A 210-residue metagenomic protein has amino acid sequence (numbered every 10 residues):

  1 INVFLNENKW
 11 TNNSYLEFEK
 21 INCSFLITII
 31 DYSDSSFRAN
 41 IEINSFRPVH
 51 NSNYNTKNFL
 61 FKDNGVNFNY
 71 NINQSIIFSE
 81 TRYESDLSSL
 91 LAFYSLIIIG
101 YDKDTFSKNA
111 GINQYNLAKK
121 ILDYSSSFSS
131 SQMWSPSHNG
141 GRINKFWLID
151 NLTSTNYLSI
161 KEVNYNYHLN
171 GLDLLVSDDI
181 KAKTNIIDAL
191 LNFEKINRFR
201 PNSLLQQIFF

Functional and structural regions predicted by a protein language model:
N2-N51: Start-of-domain marker
V3, E17-E19, N67, N71-S75 (+1 more regions): Alpha-helical context
V3-T11, Y94-T105, A189, F193-I196 (+1 more regions): Structured segments of extracytoplasmic/periplasmic soluble domains in secreted or envelope-associated proteins
E7, E17-E19, E42, E80 (+5 more regions): Glutamate identity and glutamate-enriched acidic tracts
T11, T28, T56, T81 (+3 more regions): Residue-identity detector for threonine
Y15, N22, I30-Y32, L90 (+3 more regions): Aromatic-enriched hydrophobic runs in primary sequence
S35-D150: Acidic/His-rich structured neighborhood in mature extracellular/periplasmic domains
A110-I208: Flexible, glycine-rich surface segments
